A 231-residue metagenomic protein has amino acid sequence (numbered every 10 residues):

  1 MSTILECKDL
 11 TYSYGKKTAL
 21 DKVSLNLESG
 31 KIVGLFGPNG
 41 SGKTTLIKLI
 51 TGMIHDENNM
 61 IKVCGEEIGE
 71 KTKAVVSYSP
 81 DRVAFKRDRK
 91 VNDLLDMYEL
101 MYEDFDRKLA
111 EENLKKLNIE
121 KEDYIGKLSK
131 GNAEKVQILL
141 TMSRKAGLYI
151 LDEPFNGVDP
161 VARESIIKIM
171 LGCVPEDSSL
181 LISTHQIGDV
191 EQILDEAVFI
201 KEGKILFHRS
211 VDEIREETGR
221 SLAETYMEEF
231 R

Functional and structural regions predicted by a protein language model:
F36-P38: The feature captures the beta-strand-to-loop junction immediately N-terminal to the Walker
T51: Helix-to-loop junction immediately C-terminal to a conserved catalytic motif
N58-T72: Conserved ABC transporter NBD signature motif
D81-V136: ABC-family P-loop ATPase nucleotide-binding domains
Y149-E153: Catalytic Walker B motif of ABC-type/P-loop ATPase nucleotide-binding domains
H208-R209: ABC ATPase "signature
